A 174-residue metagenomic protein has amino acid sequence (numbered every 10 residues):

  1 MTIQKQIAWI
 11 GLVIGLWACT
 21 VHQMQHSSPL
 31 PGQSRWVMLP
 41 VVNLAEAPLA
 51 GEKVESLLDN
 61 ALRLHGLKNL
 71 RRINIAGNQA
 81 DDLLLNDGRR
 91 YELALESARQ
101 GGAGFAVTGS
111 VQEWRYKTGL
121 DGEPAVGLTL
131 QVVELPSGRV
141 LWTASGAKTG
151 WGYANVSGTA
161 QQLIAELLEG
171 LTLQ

Functional and structural regions predicted by a protein language model:
M1-C19: Sec-dependent bacterial lipoprotein signal peptides
C19-S34, E55, A61, S97-G101 (+3 more regions): C-terminal/domain-edge helix-coil "capping" segments
G32-Q33, P40, A45-G101, R139 (+1 more regions): N-terminal segment of the mature soluble domain
V37-P40, A106-S110, G127-Q131, T143-S145: Soluble periplasmic/extracytoplasmic beta-strand elements of cell-envelope proteins
N43-E46, A76-N78, Q112-K117, K148-W151: Solvent-exposed loop/turn segments at secondary-structure junctions within structured extracellular/periplasmic domains
I73, S110, P136: Residues at the C-termini of beta-strands that transition into short coil/loop
R89-Y91, P124-G127: Charged helix-capping and loop-helix junction motifs
